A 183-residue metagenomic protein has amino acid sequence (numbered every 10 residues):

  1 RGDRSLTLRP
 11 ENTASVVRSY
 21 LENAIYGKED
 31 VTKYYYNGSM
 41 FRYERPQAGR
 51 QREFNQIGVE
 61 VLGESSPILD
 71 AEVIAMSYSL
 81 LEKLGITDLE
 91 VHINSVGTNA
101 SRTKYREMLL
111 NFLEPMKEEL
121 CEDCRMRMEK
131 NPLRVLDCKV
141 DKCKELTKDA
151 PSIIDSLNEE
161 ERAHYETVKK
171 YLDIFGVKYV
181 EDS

Functional and structural regions predicted by a protein language model:
R1-S183: TRNA-recognition modules of translation machinery and tRNA-sensing kinases, especially anticodon-binding
